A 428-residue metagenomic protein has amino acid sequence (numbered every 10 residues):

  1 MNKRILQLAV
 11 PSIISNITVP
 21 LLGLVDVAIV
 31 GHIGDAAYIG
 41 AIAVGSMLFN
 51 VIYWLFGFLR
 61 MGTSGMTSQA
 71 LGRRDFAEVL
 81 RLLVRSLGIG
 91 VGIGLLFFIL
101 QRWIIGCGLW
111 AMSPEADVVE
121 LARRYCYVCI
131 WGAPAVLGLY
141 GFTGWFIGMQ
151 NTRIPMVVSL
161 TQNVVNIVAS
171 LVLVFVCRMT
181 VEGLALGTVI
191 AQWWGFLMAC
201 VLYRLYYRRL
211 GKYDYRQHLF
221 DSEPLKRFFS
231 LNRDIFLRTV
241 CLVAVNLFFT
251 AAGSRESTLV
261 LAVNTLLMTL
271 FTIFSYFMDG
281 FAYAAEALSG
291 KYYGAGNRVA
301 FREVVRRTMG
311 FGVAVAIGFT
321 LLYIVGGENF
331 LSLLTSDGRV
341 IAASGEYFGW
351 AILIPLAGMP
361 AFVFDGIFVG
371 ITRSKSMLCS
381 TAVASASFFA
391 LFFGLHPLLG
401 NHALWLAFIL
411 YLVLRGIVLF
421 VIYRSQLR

Functional and structural regions predicted by a protein language model:
M1-A9, T67-P134, V165, V174-F236 (+2 more regions): Short alpha-helical transmembrane segments in multi-pass integral membrane proteins
M1-I33, M47-G62, M66, V91-F98 (+5 more regions): N-terminal transmembrane alpha-helices
Q7-D26, V128, L139, G148 (+5 more regions): Transmembrane helical elements of multi-pass membrane transporters/channels
L21-G40, L109-A116, V172-M179, V240-I273 (+3 more regions): Helix-terminus/linker motif at the lipid-water interface of multi-pass membrane proteins
L24-A28, G141-W145, I167-V172, C200 (+6 more regions): Alpha-helical transmembrane segments of multipass membrane proteins
I39-I99, V136-I154, V263-V325, M359-T372 (+1 more regions): Small-residue-rich hydrophobic transmembrane alpha-helices
R60, V128-G148, P155-N166, L184-C200 (+4 more regions): Short runs within selected transmembrane alpha-helices of multi-pass transporters and secretion channels
